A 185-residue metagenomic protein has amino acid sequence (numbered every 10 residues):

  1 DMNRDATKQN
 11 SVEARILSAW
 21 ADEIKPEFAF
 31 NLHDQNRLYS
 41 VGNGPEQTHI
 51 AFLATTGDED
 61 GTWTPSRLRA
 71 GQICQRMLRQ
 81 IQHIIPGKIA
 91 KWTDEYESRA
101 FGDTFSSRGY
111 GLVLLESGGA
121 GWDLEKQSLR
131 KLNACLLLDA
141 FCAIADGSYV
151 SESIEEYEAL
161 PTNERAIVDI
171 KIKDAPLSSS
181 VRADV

Functional and structural regions predicted by a protein language model:
D1-G87: Active-site/substrate-binding loop(s) of hydrolase catalytic cores
I24, L53-V185: C-terminal accessory segments enriched in acidic
